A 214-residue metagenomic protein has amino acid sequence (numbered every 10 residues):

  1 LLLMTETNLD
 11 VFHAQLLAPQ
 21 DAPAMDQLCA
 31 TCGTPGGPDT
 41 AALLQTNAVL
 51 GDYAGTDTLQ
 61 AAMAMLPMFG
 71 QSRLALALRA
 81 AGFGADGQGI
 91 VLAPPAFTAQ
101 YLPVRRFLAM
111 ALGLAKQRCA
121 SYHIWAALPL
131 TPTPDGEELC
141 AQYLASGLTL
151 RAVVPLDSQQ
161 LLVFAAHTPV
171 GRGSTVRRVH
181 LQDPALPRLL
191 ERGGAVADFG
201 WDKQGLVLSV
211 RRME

Functional and structural regions predicted by a protein language model:
L1-A48, S174-R177: Short amphipathic alpha-helix that is part of the acyltransferase structural core
L2-L3, A41-A80, A197-D198: Conserved beta-hairpin
Q71-L92, R118-A120, Q159: A conserved beta-turn-beta hairpin within the catalytic core of GNAT-like acetyltransferases that forms part
R73-L78, A93, F97-Q117, E137: Conserved acetyl-CoA-binding loop-helix of GNAT-fold acetyltransferases
K116-P132: Conserved GNAT acetyl-CoA-binding A-motif
L130-V153: Conserved active-site alpha-helix within GNAT-family acetyltransferase domains
L156-R178, L206-E214: C-terminal "cap" of GNAT-fold acetyltransferases
L186-E214: Non-catalytic interaction/regulatory modules that flank or connect domains
